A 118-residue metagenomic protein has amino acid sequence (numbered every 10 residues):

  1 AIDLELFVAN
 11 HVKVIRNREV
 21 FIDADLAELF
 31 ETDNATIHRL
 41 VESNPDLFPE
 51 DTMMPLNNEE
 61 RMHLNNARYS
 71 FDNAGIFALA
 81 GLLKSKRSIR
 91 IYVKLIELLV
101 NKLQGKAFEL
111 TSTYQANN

Functional and structural regions predicted by a protein language model:
A1-N118: Basic, low-complexity intrinsically disordered segments
